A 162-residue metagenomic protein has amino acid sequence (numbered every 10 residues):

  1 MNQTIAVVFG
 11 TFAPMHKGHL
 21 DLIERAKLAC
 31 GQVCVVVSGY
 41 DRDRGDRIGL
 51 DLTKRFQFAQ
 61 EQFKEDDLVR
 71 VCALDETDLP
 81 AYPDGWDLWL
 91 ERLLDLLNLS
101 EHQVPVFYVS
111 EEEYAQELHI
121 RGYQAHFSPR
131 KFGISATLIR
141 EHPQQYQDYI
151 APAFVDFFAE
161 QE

Functional and structural regions predicted by a protein language model:
M1-E162: Nucleotidyltransferase catalytic core that binds NTPs
